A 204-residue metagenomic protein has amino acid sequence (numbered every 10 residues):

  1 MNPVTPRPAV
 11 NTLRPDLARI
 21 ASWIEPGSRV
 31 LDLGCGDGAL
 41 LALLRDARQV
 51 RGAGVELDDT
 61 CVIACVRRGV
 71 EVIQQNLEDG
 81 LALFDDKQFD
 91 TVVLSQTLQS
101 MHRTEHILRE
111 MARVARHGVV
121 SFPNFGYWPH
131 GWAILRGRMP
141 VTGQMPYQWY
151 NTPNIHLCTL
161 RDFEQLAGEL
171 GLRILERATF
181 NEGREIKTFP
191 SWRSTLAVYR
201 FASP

Functional and structural regions predicted by a protein language model:
N2-L13: Class I SAM-dependent methyltransferase Rossmann-like catalytic core, especially the SAM/SAH-binding loop
N11-G27: Conserved alpha-helix/loop element of class I SAM-dependent methyltransferases that forms part of the SAM/SAH-binding
G34-G36: Class I SAM-dependent methyltransferase "Motif I" SAM/SAH-binding loop
G38-A42: Glycine-rich SAM-binding Motif I of class I
L43-G80: Class I SAM-dependent methyltransferase SAM/SAH-binding core
G80-D86: Short conserved loop adjoining the S-adenosyl-L-methionine
T91-H102: A short SAM/SAH-binding and catalytic strip from SAM-dependent methyltransferases
E105-E110, H117-P204: S-adenosyl-L-methionine-dependent methyltransferase catalytic module, highlighting the catalytic core
